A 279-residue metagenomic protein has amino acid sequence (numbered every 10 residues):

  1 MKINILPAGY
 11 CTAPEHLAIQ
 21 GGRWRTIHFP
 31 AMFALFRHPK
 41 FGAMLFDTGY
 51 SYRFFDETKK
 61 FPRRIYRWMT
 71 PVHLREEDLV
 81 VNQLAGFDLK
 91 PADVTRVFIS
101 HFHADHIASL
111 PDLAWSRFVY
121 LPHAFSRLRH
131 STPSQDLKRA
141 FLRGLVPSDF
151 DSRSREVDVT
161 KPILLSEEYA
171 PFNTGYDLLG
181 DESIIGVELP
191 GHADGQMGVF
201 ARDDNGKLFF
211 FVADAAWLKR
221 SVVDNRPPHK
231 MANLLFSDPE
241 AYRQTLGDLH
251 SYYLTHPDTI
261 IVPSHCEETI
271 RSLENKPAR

Functional and structural regions predicted by a protein language model:
K2-A8, L45-F46, I184-P190, F210-A213: Active-site-proximal beta-strand elements of phosphoester/diester hydrolases
I5, L17-I19, W24, F33-H38 (+1 more regions): Core dinuclear metal-dependent hydrolase active-site scaffold
Y10-N82, A201-A213: Conserved beta-strand hairpin/beta-sheet module of binuclear metal-dependent hydrolase folds, prominently
T48-Y50, F102, A124, H192-A193 (+2 more regions): Active-site metal-binding loops of divalent metal-dependent hydrolases
Y52, K60-F61, R67-N82, D203-R279: Cap/insert and terminal regions of metallo-dependent hydrolase folds
T58-Y120: Active-site metal-binding motif and surrounding structural segment of the metallo-beta-lactamase
V72-L89, D93, H123-V187, S237-D258: Metallo-beta-lactamase
V97-L110, Y176-E182, E267-R279: Short, electropositive alpha-helical surface patch
